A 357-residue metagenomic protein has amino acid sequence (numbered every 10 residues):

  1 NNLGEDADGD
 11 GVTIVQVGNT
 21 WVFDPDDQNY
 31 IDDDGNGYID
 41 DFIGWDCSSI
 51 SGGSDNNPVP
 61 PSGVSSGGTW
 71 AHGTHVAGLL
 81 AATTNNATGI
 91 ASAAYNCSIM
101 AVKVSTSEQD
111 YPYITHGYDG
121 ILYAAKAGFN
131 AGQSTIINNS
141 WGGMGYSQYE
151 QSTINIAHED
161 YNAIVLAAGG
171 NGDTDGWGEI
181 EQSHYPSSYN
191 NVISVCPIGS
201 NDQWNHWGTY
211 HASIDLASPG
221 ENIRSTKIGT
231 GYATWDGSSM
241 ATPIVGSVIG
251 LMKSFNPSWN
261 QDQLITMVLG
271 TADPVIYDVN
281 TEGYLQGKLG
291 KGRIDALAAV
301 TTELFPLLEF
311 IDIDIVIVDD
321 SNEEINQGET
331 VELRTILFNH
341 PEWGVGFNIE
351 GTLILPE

Functional and structural regions predicted by a protein language model:
N1-H116, G132-T135, Y146-S147, S188-N191 (+3 more regions): Subtilisin-like serine protease catalytic core
I50, H184-S254, S258, I294: Extracellular S/T/G-rich loop segment that most often corresponds to the catalytic His/Ser-adjacent loop
G52, T84-N86, S105-Q109, W141-Y146 (+5 more regions): Solvent-exposed loop/turn segments at secondary-structure junctions within structured extracellular/periplasmic domains
A77, L333-F338: Buried hydrophobic-core signal for structured, non-transmembrane domains
A91, A101, H116, L122 (+8 more regions): C-terminal subdomain of the subtilisin-like protease fold in secreted/lumenal serine endopeptidases
A168-G170, G237: Active-site glycine-centered loops adjacent to acidic/histidine catalytic or metal-binding residues that shape
I336-E357: Short acidic, flexible loop segments centered on an aromatic residue
